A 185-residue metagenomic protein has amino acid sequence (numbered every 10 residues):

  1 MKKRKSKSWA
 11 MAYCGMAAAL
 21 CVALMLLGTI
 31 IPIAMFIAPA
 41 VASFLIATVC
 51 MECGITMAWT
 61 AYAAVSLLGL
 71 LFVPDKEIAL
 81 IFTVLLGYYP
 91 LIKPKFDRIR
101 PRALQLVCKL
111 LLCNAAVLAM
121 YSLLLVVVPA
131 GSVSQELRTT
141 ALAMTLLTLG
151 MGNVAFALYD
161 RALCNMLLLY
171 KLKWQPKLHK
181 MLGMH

Functional and structural regions predicted by a protein language model:
K2-C53, M57: Hydrophobic transmembrane alpha-helices
K2-K3, K7, L142-H185: Alpha-helical transmembrane segments and their cytosolic interface
M11-G15, I37, W59-A63, A79-L80 (+2 more regions): Hydrophobic alpha-helical transmembrane segments
L26-M35, S66-K95: Interfacial aromatic-anchored transmembrane helix boundaries in multi-pass membrane proteins
A42, A61, V65-G69, L85-L86 (+1 more regions): Transmembrane alpha-helical core residues of multi-pass small-molecule transporters, especially secondary transporters
D75, L110-V127, N153, A157-L158: Mid-bilayer segments of alpha-helical transmembrane spans in multi-pass integral membrane proteins that mediate
T83-S122: Short helix-perturbing small/polar motifs within transmembrane alpha-helices
V127-A141: Membrane-interface helix termini and inter-helical loops of multi-pass transporters
